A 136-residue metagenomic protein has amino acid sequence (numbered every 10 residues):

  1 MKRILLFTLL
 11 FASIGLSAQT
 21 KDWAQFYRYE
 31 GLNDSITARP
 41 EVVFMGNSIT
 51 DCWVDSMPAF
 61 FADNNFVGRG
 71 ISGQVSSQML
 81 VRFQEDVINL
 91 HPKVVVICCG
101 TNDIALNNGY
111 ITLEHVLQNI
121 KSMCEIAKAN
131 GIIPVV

Functional and structural regions predicted by a protein language model:
I4-S13: Sec-dependent N-terminal signal peptides
F11, I49, N102-D103: Short, glycine/serine-rich, charged loops/turns that create anion-binding and catalytic segments at active sites
F11-A12, S56, G109: Hydrophobic alpha-helical membrane-insertion segments
S17-V96: Serine-esterase "nucleophile elbow" of acetyl-processing enzymes
A59-N65, L80-V136: Alpha-helical cap/lid subdomain in secreted, periplasmic, or secretory-pathway luminal O-acyl-processing enzymes
